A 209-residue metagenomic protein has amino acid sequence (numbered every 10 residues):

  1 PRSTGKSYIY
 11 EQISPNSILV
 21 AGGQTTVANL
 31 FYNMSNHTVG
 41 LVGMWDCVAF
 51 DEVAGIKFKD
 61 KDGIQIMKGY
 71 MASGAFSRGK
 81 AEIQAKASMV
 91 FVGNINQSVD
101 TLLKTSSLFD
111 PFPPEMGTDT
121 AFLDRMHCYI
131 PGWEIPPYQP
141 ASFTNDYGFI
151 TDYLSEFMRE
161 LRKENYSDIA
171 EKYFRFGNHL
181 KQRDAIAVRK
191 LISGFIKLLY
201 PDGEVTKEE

Functional and structural regions predicted by a protein language model:
T4-D60: AAA+/P-loop NTPase substrate/partner-engagement loops
I9, T26, L41, K59 (+6 more regions): Helical mechanochemical/support elements of P-loop NTPase systems and associated helical scaffolds
S14, G63-Q65, K104-F109, F143-Y147: Short secondary-structure boundary/capping segments
S35-V39, A72-A87, D110-D119: Conserved Walker
M44-Y70, A87, N94-T105, A121-F122: Conserved AAA+/SF3 P-loop NTPase catalytic/coupling segment centered on the Walker-B
S88, H127-E208: Conserved AAA+ ATPase small/helical "lid" subdomain
L103-P137: A short helix-turn-beta junction within AAA+ P-loop NTPase domains corresponding to the substrate/partner-engaging
